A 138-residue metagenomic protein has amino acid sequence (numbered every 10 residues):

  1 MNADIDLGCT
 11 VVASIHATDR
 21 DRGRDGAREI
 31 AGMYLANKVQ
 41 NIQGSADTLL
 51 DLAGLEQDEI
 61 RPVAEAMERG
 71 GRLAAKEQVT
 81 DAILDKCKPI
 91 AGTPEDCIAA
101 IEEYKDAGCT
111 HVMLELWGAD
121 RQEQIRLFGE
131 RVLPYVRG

Functional and structural regions predicted by a protein language model:
M1-G138: Active-site-adjacent structural elements that line small-molecule/cofactor binding pockets in enzymes
